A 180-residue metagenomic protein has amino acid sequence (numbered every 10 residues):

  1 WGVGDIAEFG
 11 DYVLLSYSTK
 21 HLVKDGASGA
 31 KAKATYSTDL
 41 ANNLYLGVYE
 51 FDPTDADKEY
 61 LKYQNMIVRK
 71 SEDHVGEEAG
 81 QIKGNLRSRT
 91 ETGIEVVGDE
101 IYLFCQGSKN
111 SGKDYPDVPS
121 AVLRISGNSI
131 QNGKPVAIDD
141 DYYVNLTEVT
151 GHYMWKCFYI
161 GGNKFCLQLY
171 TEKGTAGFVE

Functional and structural regions predicted by a protein language model:
W1, P53-R87, N128-M154: Surface-exposed loop and turn segments in beta-propeller and other repeat-based domains that flank or scaffold
G2-L14, S18-K24, I82-Y102, G107-N110 (+2 more regions): Structural signature of eukaryotic scaffold interfaces centered on beta-propeller domains
I6-Y12, V48-K62, E95-E100, R124-G133: Secondary-structure boundary elements
F9, L22-V23, A32-A34, Y49-F51 (+5 more regions): Extended hydrophobic/Leu-rich segments
S28-A56, P116-Q131, G177-E180: Beta-propeller blade signature
S37-D39, N145, G161: Helix N-terminus capping/helix-initiation residues
E91-G93, K113-S120, N132-D139: Contiguous hydrophobic, core-forming segments of folded domains
N110-K113, Q131-G133, C166, K173-G177: Short acidic/glycine-rich loop or secondary-structure boundary segments that cap or lie
